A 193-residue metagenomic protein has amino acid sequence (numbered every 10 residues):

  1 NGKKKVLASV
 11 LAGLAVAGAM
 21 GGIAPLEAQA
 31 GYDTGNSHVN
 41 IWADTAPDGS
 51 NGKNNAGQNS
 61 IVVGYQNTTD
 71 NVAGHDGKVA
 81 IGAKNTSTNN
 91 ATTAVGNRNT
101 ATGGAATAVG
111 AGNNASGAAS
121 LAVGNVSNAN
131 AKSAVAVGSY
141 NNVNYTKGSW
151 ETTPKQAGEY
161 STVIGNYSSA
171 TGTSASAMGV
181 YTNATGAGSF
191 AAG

Functional and structural regions predicted by a protein language model:
N1-E27: Cleavable N-terminal targeting peptides that direct proteins into the secretory/outer-membrane pathway or into
A17-G193: Glycine- and small/polar-enriched repetitive beta-structure motifs of secreted/surface proteins
